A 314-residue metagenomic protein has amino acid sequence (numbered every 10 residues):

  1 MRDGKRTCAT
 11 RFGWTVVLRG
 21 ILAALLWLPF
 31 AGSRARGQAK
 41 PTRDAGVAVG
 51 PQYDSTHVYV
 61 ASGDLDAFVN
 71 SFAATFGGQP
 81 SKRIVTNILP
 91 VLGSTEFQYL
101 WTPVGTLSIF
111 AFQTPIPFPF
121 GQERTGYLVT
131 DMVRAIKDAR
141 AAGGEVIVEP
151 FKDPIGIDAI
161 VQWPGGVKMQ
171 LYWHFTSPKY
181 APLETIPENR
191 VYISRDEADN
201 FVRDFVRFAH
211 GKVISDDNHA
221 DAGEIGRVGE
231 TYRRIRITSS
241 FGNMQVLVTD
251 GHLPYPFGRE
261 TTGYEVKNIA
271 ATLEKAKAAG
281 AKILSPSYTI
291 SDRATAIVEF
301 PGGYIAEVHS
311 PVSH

Functional and structural regions predicted by a protein language model:
M1-T15: N-terminal secretory signal peptides that target proteins for export/translocation
R19-P29: Bacterial N-terminal signal peptides
A35-A39: Boundary at the C-terminal end of the N-terminal hydrophobic targeting segment
V47-G50, H57-G105, A141, E149-P164 (+4 more regions): Core segments of cupin and vicinal oxygen chelate
P51-G63, Q98-L100, F112-D138, I157-Q162 (+3 more regions): Vicinal oxygen chelate
A159-Y180: Short, structured interface segments
Y172-S177, V308-H314: Short beta->alpha transition motifs characteristic of CBS
R227-K282, P286: Intrinsically disordered, low-complexity segments enriched in Gly and acidic/Ser/Thr residues that form flexible
